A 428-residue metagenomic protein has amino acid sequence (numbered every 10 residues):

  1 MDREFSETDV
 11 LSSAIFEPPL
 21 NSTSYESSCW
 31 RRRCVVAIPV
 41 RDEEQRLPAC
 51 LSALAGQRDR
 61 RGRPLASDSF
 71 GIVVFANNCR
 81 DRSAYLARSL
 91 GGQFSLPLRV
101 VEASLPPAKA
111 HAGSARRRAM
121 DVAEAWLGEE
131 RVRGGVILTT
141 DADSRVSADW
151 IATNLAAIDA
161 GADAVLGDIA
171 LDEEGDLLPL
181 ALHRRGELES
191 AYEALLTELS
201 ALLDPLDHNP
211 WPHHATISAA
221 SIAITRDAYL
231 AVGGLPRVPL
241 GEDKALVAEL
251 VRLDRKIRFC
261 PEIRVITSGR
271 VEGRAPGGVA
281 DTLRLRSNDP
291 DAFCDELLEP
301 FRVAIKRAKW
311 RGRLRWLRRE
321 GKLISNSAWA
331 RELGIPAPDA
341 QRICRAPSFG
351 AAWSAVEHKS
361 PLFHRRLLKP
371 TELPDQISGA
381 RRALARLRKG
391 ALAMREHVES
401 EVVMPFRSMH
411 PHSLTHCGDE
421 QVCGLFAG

Functional and structural regions predicted by a protein language model:
M1-S69: N-proximal low-complexity "stem/linker" segments adjacent to membrane-targeting elements
V73-L86, L105-P107, S144: A conserved acidic beta->alpha catalytic loop
R82, R133-G135, T139-A157: Acidic donor-binding/catalytic loop of UDP-sugar-dependent glycosyltransferases, especially processive GT2
D149-L188: Conserved donor NDP-sugar-binding/catalytic core segment of glycosyltransferases
S200-I222: A recurrent flexible, glycine/aromatic-enriched loop bordering the glycosyltransferase active site that acts as
L240-L246, C260: Acidic donor-binding loop at a coil-to-helix junction in glycosyltransferase catalytic cores that engages
R255, P261-G277: Active-site donor/metal-binding and catalytic loop motifs of nucleotide-sugar-dependent glycosylation enzymes
L285-G428: Terminal low-complexity segments of carbohydrate-biosynthetic enzymes
